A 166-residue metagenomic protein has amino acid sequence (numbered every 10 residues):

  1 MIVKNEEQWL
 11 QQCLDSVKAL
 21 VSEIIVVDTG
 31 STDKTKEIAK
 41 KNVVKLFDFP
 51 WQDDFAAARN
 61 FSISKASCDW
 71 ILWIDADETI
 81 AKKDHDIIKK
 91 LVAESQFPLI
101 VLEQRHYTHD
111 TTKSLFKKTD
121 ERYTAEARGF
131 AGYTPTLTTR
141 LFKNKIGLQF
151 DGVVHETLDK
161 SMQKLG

Functional and structural regions predicted by a protein language model:
M1-E23: Short, well-formed alpha-helical segments that are part of the catalytic scaffolds of diverse glycosyltransferases
K4, Q8-Q12, G30, L72 (+1 more regions): Alpha-helical solenoid scaffolds in eukaryotic macromolecular assemblies
S16, L20, D28-K40, W51 (+1 more regions): A conserved acidic beta->alpha catalytic loop
I25-D28, F47: Conserved beta-strand positions in the Rossmann-like core of class I SAM-dependent methyltransferases
K36-F61, K65: Conserved donor nucleotide-binding strand/loop of the catalytic core
A56-I63, D69, I74, I80-G166: Catalytic-site signature of metal-activated, phosphate-bearing donor transferases, centered on the GT-A/GT-A-like
